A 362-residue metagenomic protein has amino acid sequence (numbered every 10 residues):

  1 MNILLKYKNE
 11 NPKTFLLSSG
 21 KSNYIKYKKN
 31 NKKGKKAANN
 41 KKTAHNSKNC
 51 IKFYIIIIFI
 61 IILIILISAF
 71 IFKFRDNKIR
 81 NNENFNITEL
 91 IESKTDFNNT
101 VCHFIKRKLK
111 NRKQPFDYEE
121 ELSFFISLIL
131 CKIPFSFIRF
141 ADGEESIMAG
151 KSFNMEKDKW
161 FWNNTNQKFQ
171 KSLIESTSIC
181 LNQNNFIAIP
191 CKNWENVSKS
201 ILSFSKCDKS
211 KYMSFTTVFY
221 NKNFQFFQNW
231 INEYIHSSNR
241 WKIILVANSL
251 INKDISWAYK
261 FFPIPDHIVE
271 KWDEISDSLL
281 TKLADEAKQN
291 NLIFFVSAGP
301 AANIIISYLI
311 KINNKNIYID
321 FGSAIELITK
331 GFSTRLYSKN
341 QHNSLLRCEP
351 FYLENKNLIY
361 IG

Functional and structural regions predicted by a protein language model:
M1-C50: Short, low-complexity, Lys/Arg-enriched N-terminal segments of secretory-pathway carbohydrate enzymes
C50-K73: Single-pass alpha-helical membrane anchors
F74-I79: Transmembrane-cytosolic junction motif
N82-S256: Electropositive, gly/pro-rich neighborhoods at or near active sites that engage anionic ligands
E120-L122, Q170-S176, I275-A284, A302: A short, acidic, amphipathic alpha-helical segment used as a generic capping/interface helix at domain edges
N239-K288: Conserved nucleotide-cofactor-binding alpha/beta core module
I293-S297: Short catalytic-loop micro-motif centered on adjacent basic/acidic residues
A301-K311, N316-G362: C-terminal functional extensions of proteins
